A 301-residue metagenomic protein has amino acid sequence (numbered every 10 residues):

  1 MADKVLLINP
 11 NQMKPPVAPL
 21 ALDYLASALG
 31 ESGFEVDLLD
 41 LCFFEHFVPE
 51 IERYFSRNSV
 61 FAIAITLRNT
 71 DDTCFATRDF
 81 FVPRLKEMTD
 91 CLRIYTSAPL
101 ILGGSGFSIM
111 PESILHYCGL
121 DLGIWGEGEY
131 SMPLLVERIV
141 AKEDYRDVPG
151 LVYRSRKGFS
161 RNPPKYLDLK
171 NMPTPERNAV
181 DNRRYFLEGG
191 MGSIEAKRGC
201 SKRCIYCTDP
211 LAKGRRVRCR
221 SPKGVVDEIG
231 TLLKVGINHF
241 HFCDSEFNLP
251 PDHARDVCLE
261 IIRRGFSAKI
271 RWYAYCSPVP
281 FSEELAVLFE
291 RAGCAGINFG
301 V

Functional and structural regions predicted by a protein language model:
K4, A21, L25-A28, S32-P163: Glycine-rich beta-alpha loop elements in corrinoid/cobalamin-binding modules across cobalamin-dependent enzymes
V5-L6, N11, T77, V148 (+1 more regions): N-terminal [4Fe-4S]-dependent radical SAM core
I8, T66, G126, R154 (+3 more regions): Conserved residues at the C-terminal ends of beta-strands
N9, L39-C42, L211: Residue-level recognition of beta-strand->loop/alpha-helix junctions
N11-K14, C42, N69, E246 (+1 more regions): Residue-level signal for short, function-critical loop segments
Q12-L22: Glycine- and acidic-residue-enriched helix-capping/strand-helix junction motifs
V17-P19, F75-D79, R216-R220, P251-D252: Short, solvent-exposed loop/turn segments at secondary-structure boundaries
T174-V301: Radical SAM [4Fe-4S] cluster-binding motif and immediate context
